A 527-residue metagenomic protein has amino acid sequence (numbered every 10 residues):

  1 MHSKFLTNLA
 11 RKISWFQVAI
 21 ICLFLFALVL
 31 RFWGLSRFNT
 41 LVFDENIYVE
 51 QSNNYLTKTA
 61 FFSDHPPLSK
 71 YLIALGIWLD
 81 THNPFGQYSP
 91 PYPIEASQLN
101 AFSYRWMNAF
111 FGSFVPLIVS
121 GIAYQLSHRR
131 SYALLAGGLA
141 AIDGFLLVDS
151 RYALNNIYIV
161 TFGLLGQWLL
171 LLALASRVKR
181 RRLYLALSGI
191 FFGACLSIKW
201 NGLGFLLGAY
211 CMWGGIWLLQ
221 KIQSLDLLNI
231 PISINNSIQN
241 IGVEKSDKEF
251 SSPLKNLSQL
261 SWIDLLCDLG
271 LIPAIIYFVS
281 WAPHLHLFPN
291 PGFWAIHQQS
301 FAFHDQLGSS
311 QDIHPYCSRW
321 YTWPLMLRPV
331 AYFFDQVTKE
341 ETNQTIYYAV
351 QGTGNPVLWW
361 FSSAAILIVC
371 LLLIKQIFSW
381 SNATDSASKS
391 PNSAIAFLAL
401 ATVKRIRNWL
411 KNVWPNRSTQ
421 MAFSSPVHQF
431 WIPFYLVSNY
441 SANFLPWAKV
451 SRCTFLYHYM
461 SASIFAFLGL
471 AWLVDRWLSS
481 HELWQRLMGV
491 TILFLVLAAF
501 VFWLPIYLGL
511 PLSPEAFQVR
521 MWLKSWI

Functional and structural regions predicted by a protein language model:
M1-L30, L135, L218, E249 (+4 more regions): Start-transfer (signal-anchor) and selected internal transmembrane alpha helices of multi-pass inner/ER membrane
I21, L25, F102-S127, L165-L169 (+1 more regions): Transmembrane-helix motifs of polytopic, lipid-linked glycan transferases
A27, A136-A141, V148, F192 (+1 more regions): Short helix- or helix-capping micro-motifs that position conserved polar/aromatic residues at function-defining sites
R37-D64, L68-Y71, P253-L265, L269 (+2 more regions): Aromatic-rich transmembrane-lumenal/periplasmic boundary elements in polytopic membrane proteins
V42-F43, N108, F145-I159, I198-N201: Short acidic/glycine- and proline-prone juxtamembrane loop motifs at membrane-interface regions of multi-pass membrane
F85-Y92, F114, V119-I142, R177-L183 (+1 more regions): Transmembrane-helix signature of polytopic, membrane-embedded enzymes that assemble or transfer cell-envelope glycans
L126-S127, G166-Y184, C195, G214-S224 (+1 more regions): Membrane-interface transmembrane helices that cradle and orient dolichyl/undecaprenyl
C211, W217-L225, N235, N240-L269 (+6 more regions): Transmembrane helical bundles and short interhelical boundary loops of multi-pass, membrane-embedded
